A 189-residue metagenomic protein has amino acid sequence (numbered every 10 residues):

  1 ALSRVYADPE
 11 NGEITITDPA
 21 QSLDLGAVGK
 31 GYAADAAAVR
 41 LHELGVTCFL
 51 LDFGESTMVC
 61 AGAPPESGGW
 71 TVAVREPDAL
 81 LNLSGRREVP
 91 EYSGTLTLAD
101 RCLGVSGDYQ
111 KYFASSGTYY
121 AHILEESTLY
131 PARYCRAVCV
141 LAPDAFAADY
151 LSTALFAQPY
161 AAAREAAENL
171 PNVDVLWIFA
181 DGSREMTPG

Functional and structural regions predicted by a protein language model:
A1-G189: Mature catalytic core of soluble alpha/beta enzymes
